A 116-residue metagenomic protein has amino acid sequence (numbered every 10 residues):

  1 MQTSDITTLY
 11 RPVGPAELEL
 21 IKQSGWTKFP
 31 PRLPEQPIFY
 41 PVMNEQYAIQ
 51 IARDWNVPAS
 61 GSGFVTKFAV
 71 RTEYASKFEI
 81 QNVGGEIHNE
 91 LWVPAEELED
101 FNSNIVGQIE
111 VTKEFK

Functional and structural regions predicted by a protein language model:
M1-F39, Q46-K116: Conserved NAD+-utilizing ADP-ribose enzyme module
